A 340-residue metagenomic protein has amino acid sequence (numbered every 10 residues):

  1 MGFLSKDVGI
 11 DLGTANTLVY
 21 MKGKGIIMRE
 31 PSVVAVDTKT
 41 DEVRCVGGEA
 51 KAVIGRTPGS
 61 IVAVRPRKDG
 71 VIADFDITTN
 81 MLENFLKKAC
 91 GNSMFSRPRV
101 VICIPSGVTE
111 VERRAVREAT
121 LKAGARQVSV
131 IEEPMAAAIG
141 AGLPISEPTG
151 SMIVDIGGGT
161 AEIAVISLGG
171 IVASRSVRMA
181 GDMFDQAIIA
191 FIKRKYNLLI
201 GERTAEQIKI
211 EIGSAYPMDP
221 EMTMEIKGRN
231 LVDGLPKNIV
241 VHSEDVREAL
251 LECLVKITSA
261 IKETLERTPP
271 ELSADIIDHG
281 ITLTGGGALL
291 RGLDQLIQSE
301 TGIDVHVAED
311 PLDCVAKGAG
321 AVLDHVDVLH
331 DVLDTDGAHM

Functional and structural regions predicted by a protein language model:
M1-I156, A164-T282, A288-M340: Nucleotide/phosphate-binding catalytic cleft detector across ATP-hydrolyzing and phosphate-transferring enzymes
A161: Acidic, divalent-metal-coordinating active-site segment for phosphoryl/phosphodiester hydrolysis, typified by short
